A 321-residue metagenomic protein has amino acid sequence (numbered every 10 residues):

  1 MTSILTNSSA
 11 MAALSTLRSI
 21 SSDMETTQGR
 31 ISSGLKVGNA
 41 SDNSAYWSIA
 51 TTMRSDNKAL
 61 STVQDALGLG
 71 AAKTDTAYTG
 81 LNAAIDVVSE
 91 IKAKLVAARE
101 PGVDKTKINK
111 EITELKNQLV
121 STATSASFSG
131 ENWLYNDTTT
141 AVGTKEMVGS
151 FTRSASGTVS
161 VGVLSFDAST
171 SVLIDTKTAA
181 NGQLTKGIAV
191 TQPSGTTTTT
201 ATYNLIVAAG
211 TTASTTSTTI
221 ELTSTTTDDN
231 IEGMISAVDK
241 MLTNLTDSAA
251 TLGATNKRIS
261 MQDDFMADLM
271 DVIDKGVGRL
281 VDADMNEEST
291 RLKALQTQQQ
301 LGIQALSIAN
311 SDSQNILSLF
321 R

Functional and structural regions predicted by a protein language model:
M1-A12, T16, K36-N39, N43 (+3 more regions): Amphipathic alpha-helical coiled-coil/heptad-repeat segments
I20-S21: Membrane-interface "cap" regions at the ends of multi-pass membrane proteins
